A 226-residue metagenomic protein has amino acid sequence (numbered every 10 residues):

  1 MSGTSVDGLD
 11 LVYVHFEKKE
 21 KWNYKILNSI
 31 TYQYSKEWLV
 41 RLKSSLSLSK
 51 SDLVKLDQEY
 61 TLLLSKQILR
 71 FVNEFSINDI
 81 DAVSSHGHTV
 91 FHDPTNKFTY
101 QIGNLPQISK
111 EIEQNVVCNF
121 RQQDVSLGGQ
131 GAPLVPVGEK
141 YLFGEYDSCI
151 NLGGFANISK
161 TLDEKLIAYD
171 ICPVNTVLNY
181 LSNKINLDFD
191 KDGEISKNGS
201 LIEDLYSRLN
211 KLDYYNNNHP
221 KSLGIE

Functional and structural regions predicted by a protein language model:
M1-D7, H88, Q101: Glycine/serine-rich anion-binding loops at beta->alpha junctions that coordinate negatively charged ligand groups
S2, S85-H88, L152-G154, E226: Glycine-rich beta-strand-to-loop/alpha-helix junction loops that act as flexible
G3, V83, I108: Divalent metal-coordination and catalytic microenvironments
T4, G8-I26, T31-Y32, E164-E226: Conserved ATP-utilizing enzyme core subdomain
V6-L9, E37, K55, E59 (+6 more regions): Conserved active-site and cofactor/substrate-binding residues in soluble primary-metabolism enzymes
W22-E59: Conserved non-catalytic scaffold segment of RNase H-like nuclease domains
S49-L105: Short beta-strand-loop/turn "lid" adjacent to the catalytic site in phosphate-handling enzymes
P94-T99, P106, K110, Q114-D190: Phosphate-binding/catalytic loop of phosphoryl-transfer enzymes
